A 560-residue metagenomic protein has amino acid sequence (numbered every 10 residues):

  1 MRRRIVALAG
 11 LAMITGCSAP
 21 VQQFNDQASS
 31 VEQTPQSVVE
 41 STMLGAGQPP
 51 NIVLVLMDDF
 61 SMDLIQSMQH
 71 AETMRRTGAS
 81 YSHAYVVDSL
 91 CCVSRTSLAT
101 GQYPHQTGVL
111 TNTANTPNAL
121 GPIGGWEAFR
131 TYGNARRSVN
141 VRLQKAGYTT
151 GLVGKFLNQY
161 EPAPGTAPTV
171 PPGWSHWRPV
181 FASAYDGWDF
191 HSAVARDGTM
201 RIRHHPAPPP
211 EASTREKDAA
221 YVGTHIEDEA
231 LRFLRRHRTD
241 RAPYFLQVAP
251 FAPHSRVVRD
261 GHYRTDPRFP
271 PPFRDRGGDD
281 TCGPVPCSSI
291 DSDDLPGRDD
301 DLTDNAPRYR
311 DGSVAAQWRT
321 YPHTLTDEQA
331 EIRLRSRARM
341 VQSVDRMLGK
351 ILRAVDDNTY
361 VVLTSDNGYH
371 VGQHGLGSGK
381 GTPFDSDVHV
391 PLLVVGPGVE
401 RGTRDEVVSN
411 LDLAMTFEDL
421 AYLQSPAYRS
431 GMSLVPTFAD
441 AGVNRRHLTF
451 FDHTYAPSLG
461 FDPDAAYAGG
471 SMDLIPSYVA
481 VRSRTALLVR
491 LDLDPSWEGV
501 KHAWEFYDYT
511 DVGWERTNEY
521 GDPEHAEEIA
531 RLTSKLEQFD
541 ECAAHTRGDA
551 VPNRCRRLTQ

Functional and structural regions predicted by a protein language model:
M1-N25: Secretory targeting and sorting signals
N25-S89, F156, A163, D356 (+1 more regions): Active-site-proximal N-terminal segment of extracellular/periplasmic enzymes that hydrolyze or transfer
T42-G47, M62-L64, A182-T224, L231-A242 (+3 more regions): Active-site-proximal cap/lid insertion segments
Q48-V53, T77-S82, V93, Q106 (+6 more regions): Loop/turn elements at helix/coil->beta-strand transitions in domains of secreted/extracellular proteins
I52, D58-F60, K155, V194 (+8 more regions): A short aromatic-rich beta-strand->coil structural motif
L54-M57, S61-G151, P162, F190 (+1 more regions): Active-site segment of extracytoplasmic enzymes that catalyze sulfate/phosphate-ester chemistry
D59-M62, S89, P104, L157-Q159 (+9 more regions): Short, solvent-exposed loop/turn segments at secondary-structure junctions
P172-Y185, N367-Q373, S409-A414, D419-Y509 (+1 more regions): C-terminal cap/loop subdomain of S1 sulfatases and analogous C-terminal strand-loop tails that border
